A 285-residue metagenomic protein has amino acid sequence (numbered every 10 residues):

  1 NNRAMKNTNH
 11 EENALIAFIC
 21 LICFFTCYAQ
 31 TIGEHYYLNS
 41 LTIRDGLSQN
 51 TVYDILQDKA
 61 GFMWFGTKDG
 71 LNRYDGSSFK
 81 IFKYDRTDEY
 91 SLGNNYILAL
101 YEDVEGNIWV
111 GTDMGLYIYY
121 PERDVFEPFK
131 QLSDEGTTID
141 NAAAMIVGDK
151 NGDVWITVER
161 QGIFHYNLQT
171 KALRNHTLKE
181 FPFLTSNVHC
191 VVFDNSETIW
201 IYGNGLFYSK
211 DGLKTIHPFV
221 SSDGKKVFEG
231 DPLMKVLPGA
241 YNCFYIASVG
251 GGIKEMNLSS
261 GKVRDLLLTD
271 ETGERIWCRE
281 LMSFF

Functional and structural regions predicted by a protein language model:
N1-F285: Carboxylate-rich, polar loop motifs that coordinate divalent cations or form catalytic acidic clusters
